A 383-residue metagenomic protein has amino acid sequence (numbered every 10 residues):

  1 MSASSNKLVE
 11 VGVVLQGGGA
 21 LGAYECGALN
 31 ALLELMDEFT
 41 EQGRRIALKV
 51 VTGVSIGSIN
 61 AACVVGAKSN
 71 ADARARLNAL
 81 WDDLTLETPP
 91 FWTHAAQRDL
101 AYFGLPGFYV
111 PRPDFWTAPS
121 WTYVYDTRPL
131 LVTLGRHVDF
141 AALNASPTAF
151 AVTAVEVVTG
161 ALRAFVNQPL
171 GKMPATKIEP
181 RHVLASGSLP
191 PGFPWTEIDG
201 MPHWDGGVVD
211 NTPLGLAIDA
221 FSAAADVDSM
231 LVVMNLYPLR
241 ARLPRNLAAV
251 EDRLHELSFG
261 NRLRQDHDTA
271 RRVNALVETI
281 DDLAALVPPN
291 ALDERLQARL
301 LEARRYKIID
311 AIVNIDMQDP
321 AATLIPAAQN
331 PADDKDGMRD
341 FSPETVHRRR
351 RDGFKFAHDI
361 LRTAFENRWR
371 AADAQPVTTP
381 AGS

Functional and structural regions predicted by a protein language model:
M1-V14, A154-G160: Small-residue-rich anion-binding loops in enzyme active sites
N6-V14, A20-T122, R128, L134 (+4 more regions): Patatin-like phospholipase
G12-L15, L48-S55, A151-A154, L231-L236 (+1 more regions): Extended hydrophobic secondary-structure segments that form protein cores and membrane-embedded regions
V13, R112-P119, E197-P202, D333-R339: Flexible glycine/proline-enriched surface loops and loop-helix/loop-strand junctions
W121, L131-R136, A141-D226, R240 (+3 more regions): Active-site gating loop/helix substructures
V152-T159, D210, N235-R240, Y306-K307 (+2 more regions): Glycine-rich beta-alpha junction loops
R245-V287: Acidic, Ser/Thr-rich peripheral helices and adjacent loops at domain boundaries
A275-S383: C-terminal helical/tail subdomains of lipid-metabolizing enzymes
